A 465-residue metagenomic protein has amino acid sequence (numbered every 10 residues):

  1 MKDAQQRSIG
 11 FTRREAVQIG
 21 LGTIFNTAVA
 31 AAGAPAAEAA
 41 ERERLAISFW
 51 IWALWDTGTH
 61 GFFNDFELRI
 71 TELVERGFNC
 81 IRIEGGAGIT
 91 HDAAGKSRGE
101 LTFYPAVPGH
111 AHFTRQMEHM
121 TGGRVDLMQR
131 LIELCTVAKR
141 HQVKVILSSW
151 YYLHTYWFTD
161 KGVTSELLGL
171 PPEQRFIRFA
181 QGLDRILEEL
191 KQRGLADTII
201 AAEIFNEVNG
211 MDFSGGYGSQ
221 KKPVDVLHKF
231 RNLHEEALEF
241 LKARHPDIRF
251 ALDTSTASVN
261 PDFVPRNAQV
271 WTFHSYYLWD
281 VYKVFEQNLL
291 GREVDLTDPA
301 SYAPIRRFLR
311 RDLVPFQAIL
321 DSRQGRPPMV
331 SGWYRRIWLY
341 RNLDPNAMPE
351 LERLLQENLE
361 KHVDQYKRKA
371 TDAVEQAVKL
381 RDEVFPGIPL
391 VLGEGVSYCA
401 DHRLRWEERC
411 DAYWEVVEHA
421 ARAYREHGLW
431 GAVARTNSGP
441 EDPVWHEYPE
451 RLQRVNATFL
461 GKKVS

Functional and structural regions predicted by a protein language model:
M1-F11: N-terminal secretory signal peptides
T12-I24: N-terminal export leaders
N64-T90, A423, H427-G431: Catalytic domains of carbohydrate-active enzymes, especially glycoside hydrolases
E72-R76, M120-L147, T164-A202, F240: An active-site-proximal structural segment forming one wall of the substrate-binding cleft that immediately precedes
F78-R124: Aromatic-lined carbohydrate-binding/catalytic grooves of carbohydrate-active enzymes
S149-T159, D184-V224: Active-site groove signature of glycoside hydrolases
G210-R425: Extracellular glycoside hydrolase catalytic/binding regions
H402-S465: Aromatic-rich peripheral "rim/lid" segments of glycoside hydrolase catalytic domains that contact and position glycan
